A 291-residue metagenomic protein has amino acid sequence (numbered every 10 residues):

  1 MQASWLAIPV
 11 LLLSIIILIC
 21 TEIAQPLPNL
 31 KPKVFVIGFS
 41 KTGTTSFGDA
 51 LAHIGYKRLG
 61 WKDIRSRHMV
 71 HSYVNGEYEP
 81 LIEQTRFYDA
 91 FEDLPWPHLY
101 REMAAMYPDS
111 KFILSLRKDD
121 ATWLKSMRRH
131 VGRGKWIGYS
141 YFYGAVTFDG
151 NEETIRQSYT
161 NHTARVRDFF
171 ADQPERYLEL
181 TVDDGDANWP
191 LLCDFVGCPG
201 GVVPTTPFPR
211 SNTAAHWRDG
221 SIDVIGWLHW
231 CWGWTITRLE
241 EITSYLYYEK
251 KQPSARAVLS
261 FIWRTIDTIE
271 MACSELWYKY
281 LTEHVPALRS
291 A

Functional and structural regions predicted by a protein language model:
M1-V10, C20-P26, E249-S290: Terminal single-pass membrane anchor helices
W5, P9-R86: PAPS-dependent sulfotransferase catalytic core
V36-F39, K62, E92-W96, L116-R117 (+1 more regions): Short His-Asn-centered micro-motif
A52, Y56, Y100-Q157, P190-D194 (+1 more regions): PAPS-dependent sulfotransferase catalytic domain
G76-Y107: Conserved nucleotide-sensing/catalytic segment adjacent to the nucleotide-binding pocket in NTP-handling enzymes
T154, F170-N188: Phosphate-binding beta-loop-alpha motif at adenosine-nucleotide cofactor sites
D184, G200-T268: PAPS-dependent sulfotransferase catalytic core
